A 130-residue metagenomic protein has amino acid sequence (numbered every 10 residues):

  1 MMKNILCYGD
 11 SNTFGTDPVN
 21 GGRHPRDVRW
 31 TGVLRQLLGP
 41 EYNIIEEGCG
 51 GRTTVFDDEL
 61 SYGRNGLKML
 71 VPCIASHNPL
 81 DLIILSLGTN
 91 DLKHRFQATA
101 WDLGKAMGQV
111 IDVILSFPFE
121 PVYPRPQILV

Functional and structural regions predicted by a protein language model:
M1-C49, V55-L60, C73-A75, I83: Serine-esterase "nucleophile elbow" of acetyl-processing enzymes
G63-V130: Alpha-helical cap/lid subdomain in secreted, periplasmic, or secretory-pathway luminal O-acyl-processing enzymes
